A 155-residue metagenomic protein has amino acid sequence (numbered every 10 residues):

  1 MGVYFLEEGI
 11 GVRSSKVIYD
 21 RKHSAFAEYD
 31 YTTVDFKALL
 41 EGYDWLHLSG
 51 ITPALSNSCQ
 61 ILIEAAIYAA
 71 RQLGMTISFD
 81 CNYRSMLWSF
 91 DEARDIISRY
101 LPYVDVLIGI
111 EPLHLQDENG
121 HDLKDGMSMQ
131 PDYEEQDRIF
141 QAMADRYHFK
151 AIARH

Functional and structural regions predicted by a protein language model:
M1-I51: Conserved N-terminal subdomain of the carbohydrate kinase-like
K22, I51, N82-M86, P112-L113: Active-site beta-loop-alpha junctions enriched in small/polar residues
F26, A54-L55, R84-S89: Short, small-residue-enriched loops and turns at beta-alpha junctions that line or gate enzyme active sites
D30-L39, C59-A69, A93-Y103, D145: Short amphipathic alpha-helices and their capping/turn segments at secondary-structure boundaries
H47-I51, N82-Y83, H121-D125: Active-site-proximal beta-alpha loop/turn segments in soluble metabolic enzymes
A69-T76, Y147-K150: A short helix->loop->beta-strand "cap" motif at the edges of active sites that frequently abuts
I77-S78, I108: Hydrophobic beta-strand scaffold residues
L87-H155: Conserved phosphate/ATP/ADP-binding segment of small-molecule kinases
